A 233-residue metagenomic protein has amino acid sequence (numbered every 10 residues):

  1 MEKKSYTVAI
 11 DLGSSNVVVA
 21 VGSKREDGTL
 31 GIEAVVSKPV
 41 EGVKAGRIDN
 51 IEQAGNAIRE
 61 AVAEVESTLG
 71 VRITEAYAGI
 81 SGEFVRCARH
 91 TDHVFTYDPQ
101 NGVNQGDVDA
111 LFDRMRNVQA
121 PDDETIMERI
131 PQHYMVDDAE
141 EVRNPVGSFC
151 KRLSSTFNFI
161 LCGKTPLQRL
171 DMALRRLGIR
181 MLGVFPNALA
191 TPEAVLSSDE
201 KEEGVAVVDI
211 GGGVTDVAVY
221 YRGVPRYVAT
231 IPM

Functional and structural regions predicted by a protein language model:
M1-N16, A20-V207, V224-V228: Nucleotide/phosphate-binding catalytic cleft detector across ATP-hydrolyzing and phosphate-transferring enzymes
S14, G211-V214: Short, glycine/acidic-enriched loop or turn micro-motifs at the edges of active sites
D216-A218: A structural feature that tracks compact, well-ordered secondary-structure segments with a strong bias toward
Y221: A cytosolic small-molecule/anion-sensing beta-strand core signal
